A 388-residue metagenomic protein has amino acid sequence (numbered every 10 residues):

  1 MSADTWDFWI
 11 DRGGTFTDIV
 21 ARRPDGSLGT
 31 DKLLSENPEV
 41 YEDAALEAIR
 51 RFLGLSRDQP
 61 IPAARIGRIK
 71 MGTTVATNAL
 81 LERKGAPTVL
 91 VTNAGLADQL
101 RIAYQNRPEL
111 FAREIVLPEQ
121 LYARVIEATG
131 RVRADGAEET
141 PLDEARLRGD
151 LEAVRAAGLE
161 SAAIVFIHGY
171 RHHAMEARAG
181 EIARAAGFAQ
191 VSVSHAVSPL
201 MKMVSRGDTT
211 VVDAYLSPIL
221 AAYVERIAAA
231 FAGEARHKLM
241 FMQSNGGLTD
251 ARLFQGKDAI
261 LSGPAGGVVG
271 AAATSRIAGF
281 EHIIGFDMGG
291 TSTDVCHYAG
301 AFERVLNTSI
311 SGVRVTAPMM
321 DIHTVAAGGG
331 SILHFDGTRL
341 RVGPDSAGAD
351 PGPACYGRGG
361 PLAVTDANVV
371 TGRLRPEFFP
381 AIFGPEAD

Functional and structural regions predicted by a protein language model:
M1-D388: N-terminally biased helix-coil "hinge/interface" segments that flank
